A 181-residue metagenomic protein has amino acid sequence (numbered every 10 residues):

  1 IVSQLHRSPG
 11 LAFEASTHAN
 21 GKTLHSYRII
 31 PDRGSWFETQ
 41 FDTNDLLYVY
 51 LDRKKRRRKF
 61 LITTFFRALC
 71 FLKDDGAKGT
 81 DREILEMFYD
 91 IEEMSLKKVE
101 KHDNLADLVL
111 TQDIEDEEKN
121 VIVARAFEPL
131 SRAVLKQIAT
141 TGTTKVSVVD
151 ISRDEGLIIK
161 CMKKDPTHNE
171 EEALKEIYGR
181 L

Functional and structural regions predicted by a protein language model:
I1-L181: N-terminal non-catalytic structural scaffold regions of very large proteins
